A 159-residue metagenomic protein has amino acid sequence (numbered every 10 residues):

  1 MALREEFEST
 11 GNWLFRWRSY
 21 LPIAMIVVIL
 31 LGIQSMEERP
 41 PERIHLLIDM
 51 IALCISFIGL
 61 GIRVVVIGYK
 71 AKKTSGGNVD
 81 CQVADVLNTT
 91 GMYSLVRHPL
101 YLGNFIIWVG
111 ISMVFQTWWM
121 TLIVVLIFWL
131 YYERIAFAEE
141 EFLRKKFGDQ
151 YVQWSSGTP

Functional and structural regions predicted by a protein language model:
M1-T90, I106-P159: Membrane-anchoring alpha-helices and their flanking helix-loop junctions
S94-W108: Conserved SAM-binding loop
